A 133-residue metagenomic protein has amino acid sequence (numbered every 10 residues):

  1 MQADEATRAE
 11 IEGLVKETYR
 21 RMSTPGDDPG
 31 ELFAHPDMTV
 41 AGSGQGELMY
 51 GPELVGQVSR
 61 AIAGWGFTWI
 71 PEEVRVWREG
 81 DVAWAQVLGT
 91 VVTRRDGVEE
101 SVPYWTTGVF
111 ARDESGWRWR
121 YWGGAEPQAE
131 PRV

Functional and structural regions predicted by a protein language model:
M1-L32, R132-V133: Short, low-complexity N-terminal intrinsically disordered segments enriched in polar/charged residues
G26-R78: A solvent-exposed, acidic/Ser-Thr-rich amphipathic alpha-helical stretch
A34, G89-V91, G123: Short beta-strand segments enriched in hydrophobic/aromatic residues within well-folded beta-rich domains
G64, V92-S101: Short, cysteine-centered beta-strand-loop-beta hairpins and adjacent loop/turn segments enriched in charged/polar
W69-P71, Q86-L88, S101-T106: Short, surface-exposed coil-to-beta transition loops
G80-V91: A short hydrophobic beta-strand element
P103-V133: Short beta-strand edge/turn micro-motifs at domain boundaries
